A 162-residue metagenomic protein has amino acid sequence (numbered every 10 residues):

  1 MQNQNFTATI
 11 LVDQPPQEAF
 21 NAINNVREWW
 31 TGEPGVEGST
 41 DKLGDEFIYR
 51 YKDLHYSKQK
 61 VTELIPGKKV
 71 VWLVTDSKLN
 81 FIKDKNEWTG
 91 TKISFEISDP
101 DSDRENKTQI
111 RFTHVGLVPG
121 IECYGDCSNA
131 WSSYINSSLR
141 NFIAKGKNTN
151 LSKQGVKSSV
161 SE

Functional and structural regions predicted by a protein language model:
M1-G38: Hydrophobic ligand-binding cavity/cleft-lining segments
N3-T9, E46, Y56, K69 (+2 more regions): Intrinsic-disorder/low-complexity, polar/charged segments enriched in Ser/Thr/Lys/Arg/Asp/Glu/Gln
A8-I10, K58-E63, T91-D101: Hydrophobic/aromatic beta-strand elements that line small-molecule binding cavities or substrate pockets in beta-rich
A19-I23, F47, V61, W72 (+3 more regions): Hydrophobic pocket/interface hotspot
N24-R27, I135-K147: Short amphipathic alpha-helical signal-transduction/dimerization elements
E28, P34-D84: Glycine-rich portal/gate segments that line the openings of hydrophobic small-molecule binding cavities
F81-S133, N150-Q154: Beta-strand/loop substructures that line and gate deep hydrophobic ligand-binding cavities in soluble
N141-E162: Short, highly charged C-terminal tails/helix-capping segments
